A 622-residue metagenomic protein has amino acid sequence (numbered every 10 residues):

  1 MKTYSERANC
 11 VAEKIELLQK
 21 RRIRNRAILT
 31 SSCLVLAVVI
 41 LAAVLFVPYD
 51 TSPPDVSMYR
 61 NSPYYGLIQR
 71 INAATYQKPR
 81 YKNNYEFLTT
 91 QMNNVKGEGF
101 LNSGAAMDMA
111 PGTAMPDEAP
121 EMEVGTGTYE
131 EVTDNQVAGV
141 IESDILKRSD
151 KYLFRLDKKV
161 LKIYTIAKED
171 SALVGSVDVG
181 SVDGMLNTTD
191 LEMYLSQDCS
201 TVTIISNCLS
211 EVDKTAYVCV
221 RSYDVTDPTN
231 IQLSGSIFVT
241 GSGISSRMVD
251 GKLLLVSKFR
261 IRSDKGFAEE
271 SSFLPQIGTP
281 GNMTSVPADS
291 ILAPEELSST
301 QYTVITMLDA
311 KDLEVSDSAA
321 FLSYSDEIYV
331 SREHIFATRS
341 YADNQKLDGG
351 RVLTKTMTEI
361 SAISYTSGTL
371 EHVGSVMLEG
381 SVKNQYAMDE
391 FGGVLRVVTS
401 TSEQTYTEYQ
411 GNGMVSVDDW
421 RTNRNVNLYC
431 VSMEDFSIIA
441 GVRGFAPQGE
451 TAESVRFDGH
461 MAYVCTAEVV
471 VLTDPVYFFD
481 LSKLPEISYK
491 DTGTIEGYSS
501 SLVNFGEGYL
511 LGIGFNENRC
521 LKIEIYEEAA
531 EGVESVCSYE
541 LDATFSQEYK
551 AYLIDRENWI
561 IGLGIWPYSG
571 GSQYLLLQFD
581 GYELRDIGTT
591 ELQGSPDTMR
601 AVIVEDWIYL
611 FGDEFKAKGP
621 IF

Functional and structural regions predicted by a protein language model:
M1-N25: Disordered, charged N-terminal biogenesis/targeting segments of membrane/secreted proteins
E6, C10, V35-L41, S103-G104 (+3 more regions): N-terminal cationic amphipathic segment used for targeting or macromolecule association
R7, V11-I15, S31-P53: Single-pass transmembrane signal-anchor helices and their membrane-water interface zones
I23-C33: Short secondary-structure junction/hinge motifs that connect adjacent elements
T51-F622: Beta-sheet-rich non-transmembrane sensory/scaffold domains
